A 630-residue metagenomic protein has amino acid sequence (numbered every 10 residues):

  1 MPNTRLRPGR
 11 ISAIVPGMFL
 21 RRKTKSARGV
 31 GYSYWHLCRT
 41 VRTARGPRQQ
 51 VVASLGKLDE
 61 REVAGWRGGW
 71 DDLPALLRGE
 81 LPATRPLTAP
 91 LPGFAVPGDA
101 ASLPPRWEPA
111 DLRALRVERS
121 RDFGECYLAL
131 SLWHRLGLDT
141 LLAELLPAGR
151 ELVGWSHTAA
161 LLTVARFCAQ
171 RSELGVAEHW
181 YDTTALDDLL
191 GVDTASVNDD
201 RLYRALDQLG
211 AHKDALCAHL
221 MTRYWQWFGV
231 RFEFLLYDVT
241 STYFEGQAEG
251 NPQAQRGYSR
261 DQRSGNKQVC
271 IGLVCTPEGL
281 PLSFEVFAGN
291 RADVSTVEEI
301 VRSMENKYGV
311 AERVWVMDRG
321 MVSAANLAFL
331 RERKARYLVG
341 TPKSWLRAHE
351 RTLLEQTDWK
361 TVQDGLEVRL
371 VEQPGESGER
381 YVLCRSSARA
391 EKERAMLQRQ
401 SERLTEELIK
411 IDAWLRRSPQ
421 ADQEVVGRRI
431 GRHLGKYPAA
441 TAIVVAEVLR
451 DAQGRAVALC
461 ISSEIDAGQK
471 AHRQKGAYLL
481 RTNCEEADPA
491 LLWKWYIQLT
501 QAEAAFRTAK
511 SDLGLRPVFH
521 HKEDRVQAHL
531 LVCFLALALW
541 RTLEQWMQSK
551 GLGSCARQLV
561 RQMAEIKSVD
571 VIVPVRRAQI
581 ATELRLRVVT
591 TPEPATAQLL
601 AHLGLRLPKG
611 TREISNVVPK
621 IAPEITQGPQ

Functional and structural regions predicted by a protein language model:
M1, Q49, P105, T626-P629: Intrinsically disordered, low-complexity regions enriched in polar/acidic and amide residues
P2-N3, R10, I14: Short, positively charged and aromatic/hydrophobic N-terminal segments
P8-I11, F19-R22, G29, S33-H36 (+3 more regions): Anion-binding and metal-coordination hotspots
R21-R78: Short, surface-exposed polybasic/aromatic micro-patch for ligand or macromolecular engagement
E60-E108: N-terminal helical hairpins
